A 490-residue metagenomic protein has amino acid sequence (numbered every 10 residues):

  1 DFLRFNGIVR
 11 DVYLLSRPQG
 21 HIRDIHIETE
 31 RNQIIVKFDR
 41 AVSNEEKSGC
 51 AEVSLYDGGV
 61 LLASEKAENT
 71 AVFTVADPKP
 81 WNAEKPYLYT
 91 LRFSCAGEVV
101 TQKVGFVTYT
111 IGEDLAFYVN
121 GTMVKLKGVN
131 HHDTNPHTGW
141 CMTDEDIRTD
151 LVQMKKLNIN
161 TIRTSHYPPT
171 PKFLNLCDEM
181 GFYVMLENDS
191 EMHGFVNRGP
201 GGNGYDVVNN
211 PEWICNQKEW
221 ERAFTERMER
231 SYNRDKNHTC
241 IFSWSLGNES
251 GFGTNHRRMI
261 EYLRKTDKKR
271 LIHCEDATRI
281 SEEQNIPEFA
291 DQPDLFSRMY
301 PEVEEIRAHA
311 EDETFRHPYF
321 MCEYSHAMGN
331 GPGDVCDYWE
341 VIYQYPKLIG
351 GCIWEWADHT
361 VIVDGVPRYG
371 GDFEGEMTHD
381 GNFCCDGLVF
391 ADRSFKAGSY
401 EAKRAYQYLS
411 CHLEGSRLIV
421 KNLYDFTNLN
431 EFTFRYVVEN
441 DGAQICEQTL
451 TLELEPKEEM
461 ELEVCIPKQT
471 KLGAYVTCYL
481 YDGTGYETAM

Functional and structural regions predicted by a protein language model:
D1-V184, R227, F242-S243, M259-K269 (+3 more regions): Secreted/periplasmic carbohydrate-active enzymes, especially glycoside hydrolases
L151-M154, T161-D392, A397: Substrate-binding/catalytic cleft of secreted carbohydrate-active enzymes, primarily glycoside hydrolases
